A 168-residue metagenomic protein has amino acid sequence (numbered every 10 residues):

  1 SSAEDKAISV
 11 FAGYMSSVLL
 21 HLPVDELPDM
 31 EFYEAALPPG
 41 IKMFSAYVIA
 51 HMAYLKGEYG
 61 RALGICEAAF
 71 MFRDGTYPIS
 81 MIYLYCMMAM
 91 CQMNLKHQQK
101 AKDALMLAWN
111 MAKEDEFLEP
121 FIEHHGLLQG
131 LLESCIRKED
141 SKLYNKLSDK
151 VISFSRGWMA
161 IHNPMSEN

Functional and structural regions predicted by a protein language model:
S1, P23-A36, G60-F70, Q99-A108 (+1 more regions): Alpha-helical repeat scaffolds
S1-Y14, A35-A50, R73-M87, K113-G126: Alpha-solenoid helical repeat architecture
S9, Y14, D25-E26, N168: Generic low-polarity alpha-helical segments
M15, L20, V151: A broadly conserved detector of short glycine/acidic/proline-rich loop/turn motifs that flank catalytic sites and bind
S16-S17, M52, C91, S134: Residue-level signature for tetratricopeptide repeat
L20-L22, K56, L95: Structural motif corresponding to the intra-repeat A-B loop/turn of tetratricopeptide repeats
R61, T76-N168: C-terminal non-catalytic interaction modules
